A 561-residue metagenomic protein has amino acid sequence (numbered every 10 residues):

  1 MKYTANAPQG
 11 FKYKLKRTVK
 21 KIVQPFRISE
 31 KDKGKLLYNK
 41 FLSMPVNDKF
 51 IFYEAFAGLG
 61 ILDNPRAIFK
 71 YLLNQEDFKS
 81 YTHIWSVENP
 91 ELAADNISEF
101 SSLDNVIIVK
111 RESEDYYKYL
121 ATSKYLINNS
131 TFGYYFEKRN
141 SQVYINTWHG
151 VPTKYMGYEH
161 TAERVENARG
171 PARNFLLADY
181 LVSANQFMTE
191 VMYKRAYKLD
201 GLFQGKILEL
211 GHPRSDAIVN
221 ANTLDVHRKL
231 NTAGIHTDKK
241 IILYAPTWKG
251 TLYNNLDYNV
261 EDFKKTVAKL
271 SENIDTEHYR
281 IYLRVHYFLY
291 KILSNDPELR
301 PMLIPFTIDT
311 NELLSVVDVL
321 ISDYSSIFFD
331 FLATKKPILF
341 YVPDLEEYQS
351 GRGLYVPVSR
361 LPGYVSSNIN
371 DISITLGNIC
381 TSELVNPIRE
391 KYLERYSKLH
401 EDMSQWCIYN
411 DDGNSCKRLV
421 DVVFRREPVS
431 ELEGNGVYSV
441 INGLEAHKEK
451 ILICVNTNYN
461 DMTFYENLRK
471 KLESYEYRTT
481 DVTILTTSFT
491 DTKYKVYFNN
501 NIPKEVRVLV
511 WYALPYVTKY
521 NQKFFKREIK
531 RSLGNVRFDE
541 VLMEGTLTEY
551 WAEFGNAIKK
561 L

Functional and structural regions predicted by a protein language model:
M1-Y3, N370, I374-T457: C-terminal amphipathic helix plus adjacent low-complexity, charged tail appended to glycosyltransferase catalytic
K2-Y117, G436-E540: N-terminal pre-catalytic "stem/leader" segment of glycosyltransferase-like enzymes
K16, K20-K35, V151-A162, G170-Y253 (+3 more regions): A nucleotide-sugar donor-handling region in carbohydrate enzymes
F50-N220, P515-K560: Active-site and donor-binding regions of nucleotide-sugar-utilizing enzymes
L62-F69, H212-L293, S366, D461-N467: Conserved catalytic-core segment of nucleotide-activated headgroup transferases in glycan assembly
I107-Y125, Y282, H286-F329: Donor nucleotide-activated moiety binding/catalytic core segment of transferases that use nucleotide-activated donors
K124-Y155, I308-S350: A donor-sugar binding/catalytic signature common to diverse glycosyltransferases and related nucleotide-sugar
N167, E209, I292-L299, S326-C407: Catalytic binding pocket for nucleotide-activated donors in carbohydrate/polymer assembly enzymes
